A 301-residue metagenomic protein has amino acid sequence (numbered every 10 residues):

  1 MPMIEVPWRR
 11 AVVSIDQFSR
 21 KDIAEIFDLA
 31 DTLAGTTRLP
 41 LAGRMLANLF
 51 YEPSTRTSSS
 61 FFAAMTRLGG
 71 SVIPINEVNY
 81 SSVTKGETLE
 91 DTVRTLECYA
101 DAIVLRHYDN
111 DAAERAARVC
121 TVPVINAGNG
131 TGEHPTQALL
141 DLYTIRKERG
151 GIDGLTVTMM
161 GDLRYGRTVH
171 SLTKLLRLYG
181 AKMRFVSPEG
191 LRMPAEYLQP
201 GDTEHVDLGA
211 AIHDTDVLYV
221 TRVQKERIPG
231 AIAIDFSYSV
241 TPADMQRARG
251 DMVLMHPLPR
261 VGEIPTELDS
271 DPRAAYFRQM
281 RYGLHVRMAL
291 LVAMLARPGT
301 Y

Functional and structural regions predicted by a protein language model:
M1-S60: Positively charged, low-complexity intrinsically disordered leader regions
L33, L41-R146, V261-I264: Phosphate/diphosphate ligand-binding glycine-rich loop within oxidoreductases
L41-L46, D153-V157, D251: Phosphate-coordination loops involved in phosphoryl transfer and adenosine-cofactor binding
Y51-T66, K147-V220: Glycine-rich phosphate/diphosphate-binding loop of Rossmann-like nucleotide-binding domains
L68, Y99, V119-T121, Y179 (+3 more regions): Short, structured coil segments at secondary-structure junctions
E196-A274: Rossmann-like adenosine-cofactor binding region
S270-Y301: C-terminal helix-to-coil terminal segments
